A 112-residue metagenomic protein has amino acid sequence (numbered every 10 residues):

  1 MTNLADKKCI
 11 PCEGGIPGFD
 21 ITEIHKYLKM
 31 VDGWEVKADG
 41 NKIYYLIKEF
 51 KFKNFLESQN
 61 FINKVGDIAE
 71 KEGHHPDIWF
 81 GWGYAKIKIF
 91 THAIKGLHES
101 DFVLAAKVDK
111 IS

Functional and structural regions predicted by a protein language model:
M1-L56, N60-S112: Long, contiguous binding/interaction regions
